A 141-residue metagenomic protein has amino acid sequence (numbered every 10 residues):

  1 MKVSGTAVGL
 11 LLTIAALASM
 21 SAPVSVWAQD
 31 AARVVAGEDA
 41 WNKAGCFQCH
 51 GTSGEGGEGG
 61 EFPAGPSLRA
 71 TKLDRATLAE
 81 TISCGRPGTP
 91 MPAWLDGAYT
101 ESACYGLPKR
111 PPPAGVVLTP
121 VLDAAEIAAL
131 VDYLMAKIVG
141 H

Functional and structural regions predicted by a protein language model:
M1-G5: N-terminal secretory signal peptides that target proteins for export/translocation
G9-A22: Bacterial N-terminal signal peptides
P23-N42, E55-G57, T77, L118-T119 (+1 more regions): Electrostatic cytochrome c docking/interface patches
R33, G45, D74, L122-E126: An acidic site on a long C-lobe helix of protein kinase domains
G37, K43-S53, I82, L130-L134: The canonical Cys-X-X-Cys-His
E38, T52-T119: Gly/Gly-Pro-rich "capping" loops immediately C-terminal to redox-active cysteine motifs in periplasmic/lumenal
C46, P87-P90, V139: Generic structural signal for secondary-structure transition and capping sites
R75-S83, A124-M135: An amphipathic alpha-helix signature
